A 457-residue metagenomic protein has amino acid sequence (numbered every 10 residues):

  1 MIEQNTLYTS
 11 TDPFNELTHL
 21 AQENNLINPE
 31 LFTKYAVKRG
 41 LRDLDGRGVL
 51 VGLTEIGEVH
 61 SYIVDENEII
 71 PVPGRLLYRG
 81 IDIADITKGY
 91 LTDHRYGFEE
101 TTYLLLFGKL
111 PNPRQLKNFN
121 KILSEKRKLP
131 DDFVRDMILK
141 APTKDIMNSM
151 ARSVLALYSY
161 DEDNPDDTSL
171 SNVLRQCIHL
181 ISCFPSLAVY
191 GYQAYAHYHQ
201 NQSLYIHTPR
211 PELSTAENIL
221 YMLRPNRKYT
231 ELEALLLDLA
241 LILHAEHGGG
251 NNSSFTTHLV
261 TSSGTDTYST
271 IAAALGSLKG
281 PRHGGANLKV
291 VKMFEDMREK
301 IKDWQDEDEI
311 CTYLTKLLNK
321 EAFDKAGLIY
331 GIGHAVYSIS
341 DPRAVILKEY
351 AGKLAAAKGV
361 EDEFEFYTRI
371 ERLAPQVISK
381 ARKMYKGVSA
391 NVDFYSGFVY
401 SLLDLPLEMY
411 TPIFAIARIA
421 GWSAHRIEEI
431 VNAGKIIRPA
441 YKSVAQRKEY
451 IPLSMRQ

Functional and structural regions predicted by a protein language model:
I2-Q457: Non-transmembrane, aqueous-exposed alpha-helical and coiled segments at domain scale
